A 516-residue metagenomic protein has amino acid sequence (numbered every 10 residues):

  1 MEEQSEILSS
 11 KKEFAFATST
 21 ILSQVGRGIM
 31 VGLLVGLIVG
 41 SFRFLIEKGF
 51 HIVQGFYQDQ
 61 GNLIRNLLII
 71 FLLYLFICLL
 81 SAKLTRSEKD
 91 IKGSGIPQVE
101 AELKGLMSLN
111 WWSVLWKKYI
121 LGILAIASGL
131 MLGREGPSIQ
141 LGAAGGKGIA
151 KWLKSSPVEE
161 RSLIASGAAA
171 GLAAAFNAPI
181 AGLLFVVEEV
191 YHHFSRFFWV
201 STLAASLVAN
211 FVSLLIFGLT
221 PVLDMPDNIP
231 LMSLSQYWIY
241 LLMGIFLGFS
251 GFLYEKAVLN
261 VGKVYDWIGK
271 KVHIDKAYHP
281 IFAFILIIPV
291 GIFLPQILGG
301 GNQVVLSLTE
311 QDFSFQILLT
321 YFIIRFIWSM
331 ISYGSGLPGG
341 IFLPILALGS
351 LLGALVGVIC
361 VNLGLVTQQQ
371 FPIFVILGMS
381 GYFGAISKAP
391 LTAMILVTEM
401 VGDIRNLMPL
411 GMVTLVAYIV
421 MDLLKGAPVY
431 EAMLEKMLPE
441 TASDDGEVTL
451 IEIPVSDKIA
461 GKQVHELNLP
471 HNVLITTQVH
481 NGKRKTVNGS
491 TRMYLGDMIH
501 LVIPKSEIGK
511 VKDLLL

Functional and structural regions predicted by a protein language model:
M1-T441, E447, G482-K483, G496 (+1 more regions): Alpha-helical transmembrane segments and immediately membrane-proximal extracytoplasmic
E100, P454, T476-V479: Residues in well-ordered beta-strands of folded domains
T449-S456: Short amphipathic
I459-V511, L515: Cytosolic Rossmann-like ligand/nucleotide-binding regulatory domains
